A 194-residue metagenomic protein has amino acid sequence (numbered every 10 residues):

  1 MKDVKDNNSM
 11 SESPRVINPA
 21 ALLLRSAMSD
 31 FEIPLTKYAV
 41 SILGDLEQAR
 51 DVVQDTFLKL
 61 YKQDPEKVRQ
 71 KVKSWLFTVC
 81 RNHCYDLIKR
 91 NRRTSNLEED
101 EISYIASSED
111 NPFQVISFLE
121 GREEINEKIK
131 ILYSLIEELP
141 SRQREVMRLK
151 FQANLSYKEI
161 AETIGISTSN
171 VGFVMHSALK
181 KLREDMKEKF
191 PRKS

Functional and structural regions predicted by a protein language model:
M1-P34, S41, K62, E120-G121 (+1 more regions): N-terminal module of bacterial RNA polymerase sigma factors
K5, T94-I125: Internal acidic/polar
S11-S13, K130-L139: Short amphipathic alpha-helical boundary/capping segments
A27, F31, L35, T56 (+3 more regions): Residue-level preference for hydrophobic side chains embedded in well-ordered alpha helices
F31-E32, I42, R148-L155: Short helix-capping/turn signature of helix-turn-helix
K37, D51-L58, K62, Q70-N82: Structural recognition of an alpha-helix C-terminal capping motif at a helix-to-coil junction
T78-E99, E188: Arg/Lys-rich amphipathic alpha helix in sigma70-family domain 2
Q143, Q152, K158, E162-K189: DNA-recognition helix of helix-turn-helix
